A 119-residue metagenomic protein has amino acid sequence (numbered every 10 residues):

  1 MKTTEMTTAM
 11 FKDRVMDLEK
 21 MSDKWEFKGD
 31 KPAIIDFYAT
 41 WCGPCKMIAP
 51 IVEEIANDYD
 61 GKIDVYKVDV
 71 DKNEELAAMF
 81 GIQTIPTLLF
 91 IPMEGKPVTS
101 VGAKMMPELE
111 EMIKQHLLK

Functional and structural regions predicted by a protein language model:
T4, D64-Y66, V98-V101: Structural signal for short hydrophobic segments within the conserved structured cores of catalytic domains across
M6-A33: A short beta-strand-turn-helix
D30-A33, F37-W41, T84: Short pre-active-site segment immediately N-terminal to redox-active cysteine/selenocysteine motifs in thiol-based
D30-K31, A49-V68: Conserved helix-turn-beta segment immediately C-terminal to the redox Cys motif in thioredoxin-like folds
I34-I35, V65, L88: Hydrophobic beta-strand anchors of alpha/beta hydrolase catalytic cores
F37-I51: Conserved redox-active cysteine motifs that mediate thiol-disulfide chemistry, especially di-cysteine Cys-X(1-2)-Cys
V68-A78: Structural microenvironment flanking redox-active thiols in thiol-disulfide oxidoreductases
T84, L89-K119: Non-catalytic, surface beta->alpha helical segment in thiol-disulfide oxidoreductase systems
